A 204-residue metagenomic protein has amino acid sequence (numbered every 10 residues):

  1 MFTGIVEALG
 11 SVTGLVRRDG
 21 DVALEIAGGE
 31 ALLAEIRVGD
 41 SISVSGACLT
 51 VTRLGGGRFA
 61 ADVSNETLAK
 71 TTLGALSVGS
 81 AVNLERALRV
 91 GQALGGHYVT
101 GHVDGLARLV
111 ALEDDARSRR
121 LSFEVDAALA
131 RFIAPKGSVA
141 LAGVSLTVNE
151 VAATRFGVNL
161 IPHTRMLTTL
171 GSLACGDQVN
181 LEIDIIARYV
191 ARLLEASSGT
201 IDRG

Functional and structural regions predicted by a protein language model:
M1-G204: Conserved loop->alpha-helix
